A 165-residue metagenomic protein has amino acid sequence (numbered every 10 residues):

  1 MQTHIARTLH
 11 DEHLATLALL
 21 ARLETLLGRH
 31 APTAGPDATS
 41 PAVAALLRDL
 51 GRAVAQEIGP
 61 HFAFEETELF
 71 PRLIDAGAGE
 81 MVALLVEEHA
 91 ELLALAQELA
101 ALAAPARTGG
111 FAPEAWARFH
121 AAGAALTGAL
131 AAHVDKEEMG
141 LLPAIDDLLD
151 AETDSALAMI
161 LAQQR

Functional and structural regions predicted by a protein language model:
M1-R165: Small-residue-biased structural context
